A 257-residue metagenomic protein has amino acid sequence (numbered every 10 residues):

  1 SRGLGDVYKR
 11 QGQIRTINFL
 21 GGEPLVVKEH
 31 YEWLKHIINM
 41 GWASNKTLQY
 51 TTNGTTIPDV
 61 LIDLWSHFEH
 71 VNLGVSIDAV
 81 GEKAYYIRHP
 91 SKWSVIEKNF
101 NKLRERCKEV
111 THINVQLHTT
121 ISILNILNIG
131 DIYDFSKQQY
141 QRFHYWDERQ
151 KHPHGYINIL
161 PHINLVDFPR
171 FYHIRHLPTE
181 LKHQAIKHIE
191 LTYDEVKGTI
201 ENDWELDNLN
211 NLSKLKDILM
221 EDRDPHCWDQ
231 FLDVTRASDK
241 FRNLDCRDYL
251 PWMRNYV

Functional and structural regions predicted by a protein language model:
G3-Y8: Short, small-residue-biased leader/transition segments that mark boundaries at the very start of proteins
Q13-I17, V27-L165: Radical SAM/AdoMet-radical enzyme domain recognition
L20: Replace the tail clause
P24: Conserved SAM-binding loop
K35, E97, R104, I186 (+3 more regions): Residue-level detector of alpha-helical secondary structure
G74, H154-Y156, R175-K182, T199-E205 (+1 more regions): Alpha-solenoid helical-repeat scaffolds
F168-L191: PAPS-dependent sulfotransferase catalytic core
Y193-V257: Radical SAM enzyme core and accessory elements
